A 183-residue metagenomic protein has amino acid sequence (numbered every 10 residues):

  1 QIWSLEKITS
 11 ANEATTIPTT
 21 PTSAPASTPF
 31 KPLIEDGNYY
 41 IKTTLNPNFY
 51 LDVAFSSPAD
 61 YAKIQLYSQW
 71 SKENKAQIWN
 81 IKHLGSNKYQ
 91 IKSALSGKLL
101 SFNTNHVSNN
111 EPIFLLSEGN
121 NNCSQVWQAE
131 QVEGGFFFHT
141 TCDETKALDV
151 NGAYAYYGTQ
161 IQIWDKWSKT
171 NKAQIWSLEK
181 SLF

Functional and structural regions predicted by a protein language model:
Q1-F183: Lectin-like carbohydrate-binding module/patch detector with strong preference for beta-trefoil
